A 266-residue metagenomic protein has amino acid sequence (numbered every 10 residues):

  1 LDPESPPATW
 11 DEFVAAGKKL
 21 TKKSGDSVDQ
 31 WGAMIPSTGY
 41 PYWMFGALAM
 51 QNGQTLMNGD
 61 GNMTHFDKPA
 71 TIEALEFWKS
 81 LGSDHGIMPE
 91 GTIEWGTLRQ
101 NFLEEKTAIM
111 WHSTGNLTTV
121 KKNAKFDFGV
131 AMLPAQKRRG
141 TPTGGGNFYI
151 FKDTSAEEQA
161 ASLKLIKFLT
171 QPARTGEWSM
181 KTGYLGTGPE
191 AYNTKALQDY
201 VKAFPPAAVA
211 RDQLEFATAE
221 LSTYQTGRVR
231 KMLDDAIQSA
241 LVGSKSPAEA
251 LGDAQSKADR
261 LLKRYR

Functional and structural regions predicted by a protein language model:
A8-V14, P89-E104: Short helix-initiation/N-cap motifs at beta->coil->alpha
D11-T64, T107: Extracytoplasmic/periplasmic solute-binding protein
V14-T21, D60-G91: Glycine-centered hinge/linker elements that transmit conformational signals in sensory and ligand-binding systems
T21-S37, Q171-T182, L261-R266: Bilobed periplasmic-binding protein-like "clamshell/Venus-flytrap" ligand-binding domains
I72, E76, S80-P89, K121-L185 (+2 more regions): Extracytoplasmic/periplasmic substrate-recognition and gating elements
W95, H112-L117, P134, G146: Beta->alpha turn/N-cap motifs
A108-S113, G129: Paired acidic/hydrophobic, glycine-rich loop segments that form the ligand-binding mouth/hinge of periplasmic-binding
A131, M180-M232, S239, Y265: Long, aromatic- and glycine/proline-rich binding clefts that accommodate carbohydrate-like moieties
